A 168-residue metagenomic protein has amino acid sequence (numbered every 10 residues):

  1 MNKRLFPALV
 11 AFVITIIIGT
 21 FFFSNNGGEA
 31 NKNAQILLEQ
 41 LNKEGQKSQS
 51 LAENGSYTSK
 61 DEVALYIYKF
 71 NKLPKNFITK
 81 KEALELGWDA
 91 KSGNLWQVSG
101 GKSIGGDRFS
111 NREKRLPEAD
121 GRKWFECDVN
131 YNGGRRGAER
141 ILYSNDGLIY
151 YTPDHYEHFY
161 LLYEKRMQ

Functional and structural regions predicted by a protein language model:
M1-A11: N-terminal Sec-pathway targeting helices
L9-F21: Hydrophobic membrane-insertion alpha-helices, especially the h-region of bacterial N-terminal signal peptides
F12, I78, L148-Y150: Alpha-helical interaction segments
F23-N25: Repeat-associated, polar segments at repeat-unit boundaries in modular proteins
G27-G55: N-terminal, intrinsically disordered, polar/charged segments of Gram-positive cell-envelope systems that serve as
Q40-L41, N54-T58, K114, G133-R136: Short amphipathic alpha-helical segments, especially helix-boundary/capping motifs
K47-I104: Extracytoplasmic/periplasm-facing segments of secreted or lipoprotein envelope proteins
L84-Q168: Functional cores of ribonucleases/endoribonucleases
